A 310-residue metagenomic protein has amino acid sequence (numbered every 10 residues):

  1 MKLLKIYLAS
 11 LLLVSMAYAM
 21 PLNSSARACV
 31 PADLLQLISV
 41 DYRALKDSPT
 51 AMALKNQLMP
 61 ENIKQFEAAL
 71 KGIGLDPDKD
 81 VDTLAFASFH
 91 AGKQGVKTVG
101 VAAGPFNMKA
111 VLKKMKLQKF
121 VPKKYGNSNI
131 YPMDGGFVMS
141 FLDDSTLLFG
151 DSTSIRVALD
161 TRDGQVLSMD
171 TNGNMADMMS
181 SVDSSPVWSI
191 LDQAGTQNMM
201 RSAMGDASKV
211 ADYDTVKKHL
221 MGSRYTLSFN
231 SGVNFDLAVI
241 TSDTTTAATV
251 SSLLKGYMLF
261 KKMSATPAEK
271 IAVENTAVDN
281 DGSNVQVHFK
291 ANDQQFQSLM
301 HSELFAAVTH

Functional and structural regions predicted by a protein language model:
K2-S10: Sec-dependent signal peptide recognition, specifically the positively charged N-region followed immediately by
L11-A19: Hydrophobic h-region of N-terminal signal peptides that target proteins for export in Gram-negative bacteria
A19-P132, M175-T215, S252-A277, G282-Q286 (+2 more regions): Structural boundary/hinge residues at secondary-structure and domain interfaces
I38, M133-D163, G232, A277-Q294: A short, solvent-exposed beta-edge/loop patch
L84-F89, G135-F141, S223-L227: Short, surface-exposed beta-strand/loop micro-motifs that present aromatic residues
G95-K97, F106, G126, S140-L147 (+1 more regions): Short, solvent-exposed coil/turn segments at beta-strand boundaries
V138-M200: A conserved glycine-rich beta-strand in the N-terminal activation segment of trypsin-fold
K218-T245: Internal helical hairpin/lid segments
